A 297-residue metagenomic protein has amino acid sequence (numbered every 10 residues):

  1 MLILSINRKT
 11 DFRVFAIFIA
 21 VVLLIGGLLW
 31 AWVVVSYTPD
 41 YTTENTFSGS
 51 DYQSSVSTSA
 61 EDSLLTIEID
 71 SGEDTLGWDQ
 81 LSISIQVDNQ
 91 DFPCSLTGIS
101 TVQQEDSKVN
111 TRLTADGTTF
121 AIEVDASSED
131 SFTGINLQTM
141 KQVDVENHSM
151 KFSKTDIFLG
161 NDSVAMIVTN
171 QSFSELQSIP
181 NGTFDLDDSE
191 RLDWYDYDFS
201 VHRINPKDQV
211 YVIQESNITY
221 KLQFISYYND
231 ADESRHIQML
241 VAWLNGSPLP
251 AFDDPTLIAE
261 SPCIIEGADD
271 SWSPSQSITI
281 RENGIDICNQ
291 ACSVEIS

Functional and structural regions predicted by a protein language model:
I3-S297: Surface-exposed, beta-sheet-biased, low-hydrophobicity segments with strongly acidic/polar composition
